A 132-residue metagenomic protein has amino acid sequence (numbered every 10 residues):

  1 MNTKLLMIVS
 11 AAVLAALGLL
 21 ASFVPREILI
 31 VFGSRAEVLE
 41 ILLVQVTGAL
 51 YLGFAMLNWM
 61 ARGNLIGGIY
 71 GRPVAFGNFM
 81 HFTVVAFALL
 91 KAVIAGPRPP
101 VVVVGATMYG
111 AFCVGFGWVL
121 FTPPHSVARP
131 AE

Functional and structural regions predicted by a protein language model:
T3-K4, L17-L42: Membrane-helix boundary elements
K4-M7, A11-L14, T47-Y51, A75-F82 (+3 more regions): Residues within membrane-spanning alpha-helices of integral membrane proteins, especially the hydrophobic core/packing
A16-L20, E40-G63, F76-F87: Core segments of alpha-helical transmembrane spans in multipass integral membrane proteins
I30, G68, H125-E132: Short, Lys/Arg-enriched, Gly/Pro-containing loop segments at transmembrane-helix junctions of multi-pass membrane
F32-I41, Y70-P73, P97-M108: Non-cytosolic membrane-interface motifs at loop->transmembrane helix junctions
N58-G71, V93-I94: Juxtamembrane helix-break-helix junctions at the cytosolic face of small multi-pass alpha-helical membrane proteins
F87-V104, L120-T122: Membrane-helix boundary connector in multi-pass membrane proteins
A111-P130: Membrane-water interface at the C-terminal end of transmembrane alpha helices
